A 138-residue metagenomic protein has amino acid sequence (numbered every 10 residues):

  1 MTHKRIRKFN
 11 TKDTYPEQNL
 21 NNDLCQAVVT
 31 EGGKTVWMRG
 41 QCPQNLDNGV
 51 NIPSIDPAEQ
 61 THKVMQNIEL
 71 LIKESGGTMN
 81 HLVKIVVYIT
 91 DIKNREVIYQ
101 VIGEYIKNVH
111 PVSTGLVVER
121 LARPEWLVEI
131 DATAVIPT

Functional and structural regions predicted by a protein language model:
M1-Q66, L70-V83, T90-T138: N-terminal presequence-like segments and the immediate start of the first folded domain
